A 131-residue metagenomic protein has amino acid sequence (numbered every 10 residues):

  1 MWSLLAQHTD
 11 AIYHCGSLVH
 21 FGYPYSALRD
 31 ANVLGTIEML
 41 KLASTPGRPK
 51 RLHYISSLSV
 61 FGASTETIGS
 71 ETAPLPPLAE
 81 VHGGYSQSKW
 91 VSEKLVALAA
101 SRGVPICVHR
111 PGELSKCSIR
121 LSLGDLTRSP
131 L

Functional and structural regions predicted by a protein language model:
M1-A11: Conserved Rossmann-fold cofactor-binding substructure of NAD(P)-dependent oxidoreductases
M1-S3, I37, K94: Flexible, glycine/threonine-enriched loop-and-boundary segments that flank and lead into catalytic domains of large
A11-G16, G22-D30, L34-G84, A99 (+2 more regions): Conserved Rossmann-fold NAD(P)-dependent oxidoreductase catalytic core, especially the SDR/UDP-sugar
N32-T36, E93, L126-P130: Amphipathic alpha-helical segments in well-structured domains
P74, W90, I119-R120: Short capping/connector residues at structural and topological boundaries
G84-V96: Phosphate/diphosphate-binding loops
K116-P130: Glycine/proline-rich active-site loop of Rossmann-fold NAD(P)-dependent oxidoreductases
